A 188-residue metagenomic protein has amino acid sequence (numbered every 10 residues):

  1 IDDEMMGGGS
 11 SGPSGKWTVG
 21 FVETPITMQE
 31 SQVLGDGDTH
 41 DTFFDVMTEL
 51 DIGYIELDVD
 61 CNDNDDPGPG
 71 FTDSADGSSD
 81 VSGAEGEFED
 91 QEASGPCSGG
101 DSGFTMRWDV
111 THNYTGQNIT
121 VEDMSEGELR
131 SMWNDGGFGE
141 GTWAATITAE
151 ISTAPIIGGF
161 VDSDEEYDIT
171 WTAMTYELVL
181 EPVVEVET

Functional and structural regions predicted by a protein language model:
I1-P13, T188: Secretory targeting signatures
E4-M5, D65, A75, D164-E166 (+1 more regions): Intrinsic disorder/low-complexity detector
G9-M28: Short extracytoplasmic/periplasmic juxtamembrane "stem" segments immediately C-terminal to an N-terminal membrane anchor
P13, P25, P67-P69, P96 (+2 more regions): Proline-rich intrinsically disordered, low-complexity coils
V22-E30, D90-T142, T153-I157: Extended, solvent-exposed segments with strong compositional bias
Q32-Y114, A149: Acidic, Ser/Thr/Pro-rich low-complexity intrinsically disordered segments
L50-G53, N62, H112, E122 (+3 more regions): Long, compositionally biased, intrinsically disordered regions
S78-A84, W133-T188: C-terminal edge strands of extracellular/lumenal beta-sandwich accessory domains
